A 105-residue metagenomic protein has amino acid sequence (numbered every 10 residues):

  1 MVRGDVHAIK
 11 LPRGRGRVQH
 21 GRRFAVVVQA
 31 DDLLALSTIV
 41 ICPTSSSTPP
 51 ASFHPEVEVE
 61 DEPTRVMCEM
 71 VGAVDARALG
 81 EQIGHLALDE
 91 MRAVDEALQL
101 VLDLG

Functional and structural regions predicted by a protein language model:
M1-G105: Conserved functional hotspots at enzyme active or ligand-binding sites that engage polyanionic ligands
